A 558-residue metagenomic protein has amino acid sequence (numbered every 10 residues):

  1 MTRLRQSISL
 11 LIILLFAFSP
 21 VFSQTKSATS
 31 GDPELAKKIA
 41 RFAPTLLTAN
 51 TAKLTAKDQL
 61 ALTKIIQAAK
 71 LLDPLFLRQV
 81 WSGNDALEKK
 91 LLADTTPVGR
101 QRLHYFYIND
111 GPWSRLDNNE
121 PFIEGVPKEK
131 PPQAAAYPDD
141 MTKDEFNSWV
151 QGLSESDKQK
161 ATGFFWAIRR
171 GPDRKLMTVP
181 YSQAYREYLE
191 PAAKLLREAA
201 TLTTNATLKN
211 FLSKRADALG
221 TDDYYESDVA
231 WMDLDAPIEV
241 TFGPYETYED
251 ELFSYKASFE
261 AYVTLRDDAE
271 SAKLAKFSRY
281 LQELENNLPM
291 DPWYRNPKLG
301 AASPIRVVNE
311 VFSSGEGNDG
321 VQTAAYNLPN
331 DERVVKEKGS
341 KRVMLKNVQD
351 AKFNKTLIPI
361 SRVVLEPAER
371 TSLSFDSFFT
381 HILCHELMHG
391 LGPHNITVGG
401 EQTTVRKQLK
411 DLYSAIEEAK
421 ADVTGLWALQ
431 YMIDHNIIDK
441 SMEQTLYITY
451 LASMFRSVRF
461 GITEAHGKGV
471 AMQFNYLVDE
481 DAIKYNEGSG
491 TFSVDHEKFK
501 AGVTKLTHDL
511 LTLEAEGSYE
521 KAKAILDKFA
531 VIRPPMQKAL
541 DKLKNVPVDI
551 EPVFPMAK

Functional and structural regions predicted by a protein language model:
M1-L10: Bacterial N-terminal signal peptides that target proteins for export
S9-P20: Bacterial N-terminal signal peptides
P20-K26: Signal peptide processing junction and immediate N-terminal pro/mature segment of secreted/exported proteins
K26-N118: N-terminal mature-domain "stem" immediately C-terminal to a signal peptide or N-terminal signal-anchor/transmembrane
D32-T63, D157-D422, W427-M454, V458 (+1 more regions): Fold-level signature of zinc-dependent metallopeptidase catalytic domains
L77-D157, A161, R174: N-terminal accessory alpha/beta regions
L426-A524: Long, well-structured alpha-helical subdomains associated with metal-dependent extracellular/ecto-lumenal hydrolases
T507-K558: Extended, compositionally biased alpha-helical segments that mediate assembly or anchoring
